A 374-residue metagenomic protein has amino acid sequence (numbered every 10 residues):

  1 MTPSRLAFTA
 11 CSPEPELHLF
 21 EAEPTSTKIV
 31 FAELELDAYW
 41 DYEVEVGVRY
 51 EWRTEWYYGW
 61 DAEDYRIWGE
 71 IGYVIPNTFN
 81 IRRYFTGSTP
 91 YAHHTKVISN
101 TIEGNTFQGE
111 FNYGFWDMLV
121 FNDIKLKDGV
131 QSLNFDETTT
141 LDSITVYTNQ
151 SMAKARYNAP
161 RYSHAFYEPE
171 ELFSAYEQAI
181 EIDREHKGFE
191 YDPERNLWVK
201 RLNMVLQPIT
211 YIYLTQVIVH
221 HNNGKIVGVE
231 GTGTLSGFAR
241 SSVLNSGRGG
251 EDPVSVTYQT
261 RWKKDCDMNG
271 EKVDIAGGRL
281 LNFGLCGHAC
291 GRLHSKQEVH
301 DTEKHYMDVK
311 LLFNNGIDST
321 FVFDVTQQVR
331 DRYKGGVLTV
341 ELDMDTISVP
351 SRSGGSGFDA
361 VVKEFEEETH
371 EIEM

Functional and structural regions predicted by a protein language model:
M1-S12: Sec-dependent bacterial lipoprotein signal peptides
C11-I144, R330-M374: Acidic/polar, low-complexity intrinsically disordered N-terminal segments immediately downstream of a Sec signal
F31, D117-L119, R201-N203, L214-Q216 (+3 more regions): Beta-strand secondary-structure signal
E35-D41, D123-K125, I218-N222, L312-I317: Short, flexible beta-strand-to-coil junctions
R66-Q131, I226-R330: Tryptophan-paired
G87-Q207: Short, low-hydrophobicity acidic/polar segments
Y167, E171-M268: A sequence/structural signal for flexible, mid-protein segments enriched in small/helix-disrupting residues
